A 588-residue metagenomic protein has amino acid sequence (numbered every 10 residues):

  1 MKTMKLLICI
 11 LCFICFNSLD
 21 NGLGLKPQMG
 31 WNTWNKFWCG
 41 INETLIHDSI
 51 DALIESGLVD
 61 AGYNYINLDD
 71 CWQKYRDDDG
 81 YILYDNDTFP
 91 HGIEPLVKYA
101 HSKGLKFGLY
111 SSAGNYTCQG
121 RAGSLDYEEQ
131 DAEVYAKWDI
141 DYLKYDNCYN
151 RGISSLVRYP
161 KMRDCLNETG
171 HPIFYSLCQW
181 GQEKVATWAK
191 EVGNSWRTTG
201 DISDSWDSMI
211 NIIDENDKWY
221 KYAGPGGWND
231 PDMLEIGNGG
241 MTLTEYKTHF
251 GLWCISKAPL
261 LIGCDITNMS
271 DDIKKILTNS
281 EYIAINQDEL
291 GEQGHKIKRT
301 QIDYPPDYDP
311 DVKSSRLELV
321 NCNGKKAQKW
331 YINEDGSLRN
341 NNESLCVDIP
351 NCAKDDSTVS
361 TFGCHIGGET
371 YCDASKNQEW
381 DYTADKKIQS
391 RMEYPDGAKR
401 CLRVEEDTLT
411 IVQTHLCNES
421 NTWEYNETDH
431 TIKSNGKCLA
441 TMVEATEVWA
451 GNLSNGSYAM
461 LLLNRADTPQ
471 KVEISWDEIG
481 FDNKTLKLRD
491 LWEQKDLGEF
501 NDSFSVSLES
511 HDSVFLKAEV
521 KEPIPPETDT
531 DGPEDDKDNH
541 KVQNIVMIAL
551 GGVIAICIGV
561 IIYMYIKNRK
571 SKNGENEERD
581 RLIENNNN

Functional and structural regions predicted by a protein language model:
S49-G152: Aromatic-lined carbohydrate-binding/catalytic grooves of carbohydrate-active enzymes
Y127-Q130, E168-D265, N452: Glycan-recognition surfaces
W253-G263, V443-F481: Carbohydrate-binding surface patches
K296-A445: Lectin-like carbohydrate-binding module/patch detector with strong preference for beta-trefoil
E499-D529: C-terminal beta-strand-rich structural cap/linker in extracellular carbohydrate-active enzymes
D529-L550: Extracellular juxtamembrane-to-transmembrane boundary of type I single-pass membrane glycoproteins
V553-N568: Single-pass type I membrane-protein transmembrane alpha-helix
K570-N588: Cytoplasmic C-terminal tails of single-pass
